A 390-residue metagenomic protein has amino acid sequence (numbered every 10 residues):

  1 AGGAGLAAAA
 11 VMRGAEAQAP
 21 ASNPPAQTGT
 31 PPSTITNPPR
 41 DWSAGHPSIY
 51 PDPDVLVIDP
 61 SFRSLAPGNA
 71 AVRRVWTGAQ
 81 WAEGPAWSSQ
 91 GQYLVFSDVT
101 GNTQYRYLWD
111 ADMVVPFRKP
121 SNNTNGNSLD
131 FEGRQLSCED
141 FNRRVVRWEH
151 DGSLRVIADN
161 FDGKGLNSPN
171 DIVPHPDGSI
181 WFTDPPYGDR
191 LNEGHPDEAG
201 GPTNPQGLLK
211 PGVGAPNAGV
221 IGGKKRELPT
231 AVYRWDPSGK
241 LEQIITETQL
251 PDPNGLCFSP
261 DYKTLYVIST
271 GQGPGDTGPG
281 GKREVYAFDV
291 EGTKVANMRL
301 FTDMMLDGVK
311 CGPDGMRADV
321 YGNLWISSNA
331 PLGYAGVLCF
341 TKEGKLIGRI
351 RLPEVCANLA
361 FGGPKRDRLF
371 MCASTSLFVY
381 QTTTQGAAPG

Functional and structural regions predicted by a protein language model:
A1-Q18: N-terminal export signals
S33-A70, P389: Blade/loop signatures of beta-propeller domains
L65-T77, M113-P120, W148-G163, A231-L250 (+2 more regions): Blade-edge beta-strand/turn elements of extracellular beta-propeller and related beta-sheet repeat scaffolds
T77-Q92, P120-E139, R144, D162-F182 (+8 more regions): Beta-rich, blade/repeat-based domains predominating in secreted/periplasmic proteins but also intracellular
S89, Y93-M113: Beta-propeller domains
T103-Y105, R144-V146, A231-Y233, E284-Y286 (+2 more regions): A short loop-to-beta-strand structural motif that recurs across blades of beta-propeller domains
F288-K294, T382-A387: Short loop/turn segments immediately following beta-strands, especially the blade-tip and inter-blade linker loops
A360-G390: Blade-level signature of beta-propeller repeat domains, shared across WD40, Kelch, NHL, RCC1 and BNR/Asp-box propellers
